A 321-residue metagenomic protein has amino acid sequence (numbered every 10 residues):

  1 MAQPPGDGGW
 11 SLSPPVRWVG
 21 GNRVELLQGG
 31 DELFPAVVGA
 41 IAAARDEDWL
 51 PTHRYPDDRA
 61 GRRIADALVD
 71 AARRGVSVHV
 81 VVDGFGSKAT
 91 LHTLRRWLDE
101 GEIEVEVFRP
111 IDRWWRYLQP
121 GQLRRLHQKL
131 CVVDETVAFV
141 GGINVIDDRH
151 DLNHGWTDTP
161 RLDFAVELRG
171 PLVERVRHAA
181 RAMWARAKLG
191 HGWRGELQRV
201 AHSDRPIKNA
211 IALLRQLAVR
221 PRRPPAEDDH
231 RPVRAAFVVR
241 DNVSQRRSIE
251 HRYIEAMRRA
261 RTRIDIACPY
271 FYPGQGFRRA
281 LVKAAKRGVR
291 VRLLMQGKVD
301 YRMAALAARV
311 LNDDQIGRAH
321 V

Functional and structural regions predicted by a protein language model:
M1-R318: Charged, low-complexity intrinsically disordered terminal segments
